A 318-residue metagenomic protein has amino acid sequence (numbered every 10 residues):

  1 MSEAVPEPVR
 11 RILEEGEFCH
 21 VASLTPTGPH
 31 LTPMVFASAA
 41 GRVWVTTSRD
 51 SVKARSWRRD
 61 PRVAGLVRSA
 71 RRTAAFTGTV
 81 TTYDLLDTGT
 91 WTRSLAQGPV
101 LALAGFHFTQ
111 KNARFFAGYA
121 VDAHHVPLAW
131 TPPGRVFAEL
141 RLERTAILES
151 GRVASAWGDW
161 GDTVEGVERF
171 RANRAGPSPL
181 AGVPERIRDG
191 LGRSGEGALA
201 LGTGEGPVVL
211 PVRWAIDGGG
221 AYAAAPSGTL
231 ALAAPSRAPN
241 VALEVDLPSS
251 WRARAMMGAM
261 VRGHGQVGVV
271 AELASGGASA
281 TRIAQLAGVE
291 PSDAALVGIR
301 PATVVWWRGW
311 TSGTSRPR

Functional and structural regions predicted by a protein language model:
M1-E3, R72-G182, S227-L230, A242-R318: Charged, gly/pro-rich active-site loop segments
M1-H20, V167-A198: Short, basic/aromatic recognition patches
P8, V52, L230: Short Gly/charged-rich anion-binding patches and loops
R11, P26, R68-A70, L128-W130 (+5 more regions): Generic marker of residues within folded, mature protein domains
G16-R49, R55, V63-S69, A74-T79 (+2 more regions): Short beta-strand segments
A54-R58, A231-S236: Surface-exposed connector loops and short turns at secondary-structure junctions
P177, R186-G190, L199-L201, G206 (+3 more regions): Compositionally biased accessory segments in Actinobacterial proteins
A238-N240: Extracellular Ig-like/FN3 beta-sandwich strand-entry sites
